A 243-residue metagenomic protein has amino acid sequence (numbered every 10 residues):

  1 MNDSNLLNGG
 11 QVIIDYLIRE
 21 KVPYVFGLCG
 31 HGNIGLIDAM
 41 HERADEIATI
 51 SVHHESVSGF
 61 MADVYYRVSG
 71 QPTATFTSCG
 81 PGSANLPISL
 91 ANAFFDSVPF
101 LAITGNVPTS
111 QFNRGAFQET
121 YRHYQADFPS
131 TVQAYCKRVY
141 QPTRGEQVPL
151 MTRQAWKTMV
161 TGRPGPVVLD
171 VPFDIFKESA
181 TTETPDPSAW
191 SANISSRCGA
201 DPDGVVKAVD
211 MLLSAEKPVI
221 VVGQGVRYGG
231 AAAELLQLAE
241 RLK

Functional and structural regions predicted by a protein language model:
N2-K243: N-terminal alpha/beta PP-like core and its mobile active-site loop of ThDP/TPP-dependent enzymes
